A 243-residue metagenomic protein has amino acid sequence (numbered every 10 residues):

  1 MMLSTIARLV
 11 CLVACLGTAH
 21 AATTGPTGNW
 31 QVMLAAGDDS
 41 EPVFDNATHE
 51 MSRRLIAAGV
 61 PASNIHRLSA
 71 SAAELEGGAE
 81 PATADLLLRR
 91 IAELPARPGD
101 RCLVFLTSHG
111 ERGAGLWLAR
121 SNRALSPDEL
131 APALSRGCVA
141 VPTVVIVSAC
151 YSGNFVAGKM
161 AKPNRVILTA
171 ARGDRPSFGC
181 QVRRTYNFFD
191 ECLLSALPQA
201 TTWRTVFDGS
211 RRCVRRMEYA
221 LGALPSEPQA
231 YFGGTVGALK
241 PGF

Functional and structural regions predicted by a protein language model:
M2-T5, T18-D100, G179-N187, G237-F243: Boundary/activation segment at the start of structured domains
I6-L16: Sec-dependent N-terminal signal peptides
W30-D39, S108-H109, A171, C192-L197: Cell-envelope and extracellular/periplasmic
Q31-A35, N64-S69, C102-L106, T143-S148 (+1 more regions): Structural recognition of the beta-strand scaffold that forms the well-ordered cores of secreted hydrolase catalytic
D38-P42, A70-L75, S108-G113, N122-R123 (+3 more regions): Solvent-exposed loop/turn segments at secondary-structure junctions within structured extracellular/periplasmic domains
T48, V144-E227: Active-site-proximal C-terminal subdomain of hydrolase catalytic domains
L87-P98, P132-R136, V156-K162: Mature extracellular/periplasmic domains of secretome proteins
R97-G99, S108-C138: A short, glycine/acidic-enriched catalytic loop
